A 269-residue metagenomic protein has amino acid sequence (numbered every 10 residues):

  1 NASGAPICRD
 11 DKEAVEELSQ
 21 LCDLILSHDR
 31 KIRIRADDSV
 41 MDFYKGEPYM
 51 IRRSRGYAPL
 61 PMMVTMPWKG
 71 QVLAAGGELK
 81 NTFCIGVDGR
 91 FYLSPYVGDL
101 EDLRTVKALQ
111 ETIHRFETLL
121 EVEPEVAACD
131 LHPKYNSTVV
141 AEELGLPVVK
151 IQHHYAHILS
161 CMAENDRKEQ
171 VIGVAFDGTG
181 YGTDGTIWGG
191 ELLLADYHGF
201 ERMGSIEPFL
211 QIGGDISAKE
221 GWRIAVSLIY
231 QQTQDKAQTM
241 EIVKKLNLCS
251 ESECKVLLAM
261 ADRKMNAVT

Functional and structural regions predicted by a protein language model:
N1-T269: Acidic, glycine-enriched active-site microenvironments
